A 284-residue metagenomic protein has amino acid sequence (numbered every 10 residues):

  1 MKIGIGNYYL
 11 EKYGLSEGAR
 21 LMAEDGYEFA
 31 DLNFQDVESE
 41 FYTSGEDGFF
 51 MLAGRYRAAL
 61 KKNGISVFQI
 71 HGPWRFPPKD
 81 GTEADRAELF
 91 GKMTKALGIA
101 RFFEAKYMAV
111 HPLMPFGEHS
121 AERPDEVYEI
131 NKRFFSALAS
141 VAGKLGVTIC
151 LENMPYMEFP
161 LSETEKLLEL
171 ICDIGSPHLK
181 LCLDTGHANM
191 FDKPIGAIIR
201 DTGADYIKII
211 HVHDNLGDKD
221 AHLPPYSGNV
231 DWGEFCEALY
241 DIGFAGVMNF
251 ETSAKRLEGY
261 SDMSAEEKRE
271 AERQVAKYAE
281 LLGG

Functional and structural regions predicted by a protein language model:
M1-G4, E11-E28, K61, F90 (+3 more regions): Histidine-acidic metal/acid-base catalytic patches
M1-G4, F68-K79, L113-H119: N-terminal small/glycine-rich loop or linker at the start of catalytic domains across soluble metabolic enzymes
Y9-E11, F34-D36, P73-F76, P112-F116 (+4 more regions): Active-site-proximal loop/turn and secondary-structure-junction residues that shape catalytic pockets, frequently
E17, A59-K62, P78-K180, R269-E270 (+1 more regions): Active-site acidic/histidine proton-transfer and metal-coordination neighborhood in alpha/beta enzyme cores
D31-L32, V67-G72, A105-P112, V147-E152 (+1 more regions): Short beta-strand segments at enzyme active-site cores
N33-R57, E118: Glycine-rich, proline-tolerant flexible connector loops at the mouths of alpha/beta enzymes
E38-T43, F76-G81, F116-E122, F191 (+2 more regions): A short acidic, helix-capping loop that chelates divalent metal ions and anchors anionic groups
Y42-D47, E83-R86, P124-E126, H222-S227 (+1 more regions): Short glycine-enriched, charge-decorated loop/helix-capping segments at active-site entrances that position
